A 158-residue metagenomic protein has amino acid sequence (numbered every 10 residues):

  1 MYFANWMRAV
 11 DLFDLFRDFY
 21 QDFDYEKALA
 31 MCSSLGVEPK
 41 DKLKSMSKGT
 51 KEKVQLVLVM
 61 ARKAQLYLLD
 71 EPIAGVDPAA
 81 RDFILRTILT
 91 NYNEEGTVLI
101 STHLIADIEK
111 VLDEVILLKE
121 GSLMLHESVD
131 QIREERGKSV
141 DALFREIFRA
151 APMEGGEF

Functional and structural regions predicted by a protein language model:
M1-V54: ABC-family P-loop ATPase nucleotide-binding domains
Y67-E71, V76: Catalytic Walker B motif of ABC-type/P-loop ATPase nucleotide-binding domains
R81-E94: Helical segment within the ABC ATPase nucleotide-binding domain
G96-L104: Conserved H-loop
I108-K110: A short, surface-exposed alpha-helical micro-motif characterized by mixed small hydrophobic and charged/polar residues
H126-E127: ABC ATPase "signature
